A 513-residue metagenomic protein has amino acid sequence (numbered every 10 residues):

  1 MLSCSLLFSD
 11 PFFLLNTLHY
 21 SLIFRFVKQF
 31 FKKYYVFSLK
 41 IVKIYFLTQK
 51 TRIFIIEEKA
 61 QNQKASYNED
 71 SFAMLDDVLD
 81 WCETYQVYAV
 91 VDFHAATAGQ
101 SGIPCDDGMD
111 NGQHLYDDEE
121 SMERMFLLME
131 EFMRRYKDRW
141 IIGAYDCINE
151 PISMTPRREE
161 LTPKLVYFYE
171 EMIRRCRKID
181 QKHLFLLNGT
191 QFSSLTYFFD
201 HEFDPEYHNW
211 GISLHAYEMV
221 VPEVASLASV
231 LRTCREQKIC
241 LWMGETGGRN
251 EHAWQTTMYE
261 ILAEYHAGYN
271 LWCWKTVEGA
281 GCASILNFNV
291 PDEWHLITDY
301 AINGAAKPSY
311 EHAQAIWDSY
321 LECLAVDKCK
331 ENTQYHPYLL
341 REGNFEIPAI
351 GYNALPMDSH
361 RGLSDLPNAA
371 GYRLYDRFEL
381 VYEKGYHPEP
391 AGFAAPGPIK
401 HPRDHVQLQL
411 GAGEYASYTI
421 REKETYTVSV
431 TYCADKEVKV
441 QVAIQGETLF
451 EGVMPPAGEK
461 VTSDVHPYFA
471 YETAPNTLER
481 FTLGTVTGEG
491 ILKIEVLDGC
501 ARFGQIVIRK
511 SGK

Functional and structural regions predicted by a protein language model:
M1-L2, L7-S9, L15-L18, R25 (+2 more regions): Active-site mouth of glycoside hydrolases
R52-F54, H215, Y352: Short loop/turn segments at strand-loop or loop-helix junctions that form parts of catalytic or ligand-binding pockets
I53-I55, N149, G189, C273 (+3 more regions): Residues that line or immediately flank small-molecule/substrate-binding pockets and catalytic motifs
I55-K59, T97-G99, P151, S193 (+6 more regions): Feature marks short, surface-exposed loop/turn motifs that line or immediately flank catalytic pockets and channel
A89-V90, W242, P348: Conserved Rossmann-like nucleotide-binding pocket used by diverse enzymes that bind dinucleotide cofactors
F126-E130, R134-C273, S284-D292: Extracellular glycoside hydrolase catalytic/binding regions
A253-I347, R361, L366, Y375: Aromatic-rich peripheral "rim/lid" segments of glycoside hydrolase catalytic domains that contact and position glycan
A325-K513: Extracytoplasmic
